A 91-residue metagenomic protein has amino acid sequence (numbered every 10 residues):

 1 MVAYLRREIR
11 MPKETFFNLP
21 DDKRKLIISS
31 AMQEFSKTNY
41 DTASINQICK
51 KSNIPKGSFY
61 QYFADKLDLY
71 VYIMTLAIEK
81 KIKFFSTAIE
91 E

Functional and structural regions predicted by a protein language model:
V2-E34, T38, Q47: Basic, helix-initiating cap at the start of DNA-binding domains
V2-K13, K56, I73-E91: Alpha-helical bundle regulatory/interaction domains
N18, A64-D68, E90: Residues in soluble alpha-helical coiled-coils and helical-bundle/repeat scaffolds
D22, L26-Q33, K37, K51 (+1 more regions): Alpha-helical structural segments
K37-Y40, Q61: Helix-turn-helix/winged-helix DNA-binding modules
D41-T42, Q47, L67-D68: Residue-level preference for short helical/loop micro-motifs built around acidic side chains
Q47-K50, F59: Append "Primarily bacterial transcriptional regulators
I54-F63: Short hydrophobic/aromatic patch on the recognition helix
